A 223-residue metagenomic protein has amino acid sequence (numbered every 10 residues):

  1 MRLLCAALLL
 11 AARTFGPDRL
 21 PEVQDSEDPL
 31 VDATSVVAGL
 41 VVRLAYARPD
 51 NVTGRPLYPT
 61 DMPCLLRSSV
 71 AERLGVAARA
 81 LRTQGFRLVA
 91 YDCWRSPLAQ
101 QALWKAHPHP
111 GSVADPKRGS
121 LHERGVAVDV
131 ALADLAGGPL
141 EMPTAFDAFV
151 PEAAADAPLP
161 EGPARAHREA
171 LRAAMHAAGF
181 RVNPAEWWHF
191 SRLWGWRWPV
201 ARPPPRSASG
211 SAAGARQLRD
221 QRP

Functional and structural regions predicted by a protein language model:
M1-A6: Sec-dependent signal peptide recognition, specifically the positively charged N-region followed immediately by
A11-C93, K105-A185, L193-P223: Extracytoplasmic cell-surface/polysaccharide-interacting catalytic and binding patches
S96: Segments that shape or occlude catalytic/ligand-binding pockets
A99-Q100: Short, well-ordered surface patches within globular domains
F190: Conserved metal-phosphate-binding beta-hairpin within the catalytic cores of diverse ATP-dependent phosphoryl-transfer
